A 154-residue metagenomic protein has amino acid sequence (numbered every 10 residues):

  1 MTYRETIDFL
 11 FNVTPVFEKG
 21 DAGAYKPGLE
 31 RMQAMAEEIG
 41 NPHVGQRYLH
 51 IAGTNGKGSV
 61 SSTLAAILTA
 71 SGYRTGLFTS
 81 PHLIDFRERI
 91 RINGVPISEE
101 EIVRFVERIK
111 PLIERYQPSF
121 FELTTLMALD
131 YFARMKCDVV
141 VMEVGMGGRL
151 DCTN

Functional and structural regions predicted by a protein language model:
M1-G53, V60-S62, A66-S71: Short functional linear segments
T2, K57, F121-T124: Generic hydrophobic secondary-structure packing signal
A22-L29, A34-V44, A70-N154: ATP-dependent carboxylate-amine ligase catalytic core
L49-N55, T79-I84: A short glycine/small-residue-enriched secondary-structure motif
